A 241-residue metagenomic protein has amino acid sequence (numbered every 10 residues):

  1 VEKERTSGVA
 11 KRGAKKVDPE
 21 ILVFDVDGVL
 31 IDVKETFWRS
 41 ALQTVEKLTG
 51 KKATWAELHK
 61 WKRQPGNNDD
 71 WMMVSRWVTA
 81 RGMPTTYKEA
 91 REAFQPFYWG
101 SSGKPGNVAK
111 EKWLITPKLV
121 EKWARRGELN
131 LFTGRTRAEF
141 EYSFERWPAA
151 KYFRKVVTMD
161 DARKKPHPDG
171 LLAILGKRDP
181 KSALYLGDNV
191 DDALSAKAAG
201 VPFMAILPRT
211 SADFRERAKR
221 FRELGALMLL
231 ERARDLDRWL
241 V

Functional and structural regions predicted by a protein language model:
E2-K15: Short Lys/Arg-rich cationic patches that frequently serve as NLS/NoLS or arginine-rich RNA/DNA-binding motifs
D18-V26, L30-T116: N-terminal helical cap/lid subdomain that shapes the substrate entry/recognition surface in HAD-like hydrolases
I21-V23, L184, M228: Hydrophobic "anchor" residues on beta-strands that sit immediately upstream of conserved functional sites
V23, W99-L131, R137-F144, P168: Short, acidic loop-to-helix structural element flanking the phosphoryl-transfer center in phosphate-processing enzymes
P105-E111, G134, D160-K164, L207-T210: Short, flexible loop segments at the rims of nucleotide/cofactor-binding pockets, characterized by
N130, R135-L184, V190-A199, R215: Substrate-recognition "cap/lid" segment bordering the active-site pocket of phosphatases
A149-T158, E216-R238: Structural recognition of alpha->loop->beta junctions
Y185-L227: Acidic, Mg2+-coordinating phosphoryl-transfer loop and its flanking beta/alpha structural elements, shared across
